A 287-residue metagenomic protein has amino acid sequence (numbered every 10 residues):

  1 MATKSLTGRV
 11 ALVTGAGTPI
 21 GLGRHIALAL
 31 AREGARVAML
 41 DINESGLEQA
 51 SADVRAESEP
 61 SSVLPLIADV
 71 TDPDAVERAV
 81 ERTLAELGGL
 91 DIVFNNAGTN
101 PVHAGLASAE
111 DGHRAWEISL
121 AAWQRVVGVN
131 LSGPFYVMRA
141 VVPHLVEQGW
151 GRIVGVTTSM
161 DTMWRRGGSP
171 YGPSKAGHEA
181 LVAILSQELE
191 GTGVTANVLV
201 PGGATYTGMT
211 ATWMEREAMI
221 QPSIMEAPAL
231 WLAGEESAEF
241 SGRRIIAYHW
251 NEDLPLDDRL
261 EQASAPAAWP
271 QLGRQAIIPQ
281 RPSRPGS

Functional and structural regions predicted by a protein language model:
K4-A38: Canonical Rossmann dinucleotide-binding motif of NAD(H)/NADP(H)-dependent dehydrogenases/reductases, specifically
T14, L90-A107, N130, G155 (+1 more regions): Rossmann-fold scaffold of SDR-type NAD(P)-dependent oxidoreductases
E33-Q49: Conserved glycine-rich Rossmann-like NAD(P)H-binding loop of the short-chain dehydrogenase/reductase
E44-S45, I67-A79, L120: The beta1-alpha1 cofactor-binding region of Rossmann-like NAD(H)/NADP(H)-dependent oxidoreductases
T99, D111-F135, W150, V154 (+1 more regions): Catalytic Tyr-X3-Lys loop
R114-L120, R152-G177, V182-G191, G203-T205: Catalytic loop of short-chain dehydrogenase/reductase
M138-R139, A183: A short, exposed helix-loop element centered on a Lys and neighboring polar residues
G191, V198-L199, M214-S287: C-terminal helical subdomain
